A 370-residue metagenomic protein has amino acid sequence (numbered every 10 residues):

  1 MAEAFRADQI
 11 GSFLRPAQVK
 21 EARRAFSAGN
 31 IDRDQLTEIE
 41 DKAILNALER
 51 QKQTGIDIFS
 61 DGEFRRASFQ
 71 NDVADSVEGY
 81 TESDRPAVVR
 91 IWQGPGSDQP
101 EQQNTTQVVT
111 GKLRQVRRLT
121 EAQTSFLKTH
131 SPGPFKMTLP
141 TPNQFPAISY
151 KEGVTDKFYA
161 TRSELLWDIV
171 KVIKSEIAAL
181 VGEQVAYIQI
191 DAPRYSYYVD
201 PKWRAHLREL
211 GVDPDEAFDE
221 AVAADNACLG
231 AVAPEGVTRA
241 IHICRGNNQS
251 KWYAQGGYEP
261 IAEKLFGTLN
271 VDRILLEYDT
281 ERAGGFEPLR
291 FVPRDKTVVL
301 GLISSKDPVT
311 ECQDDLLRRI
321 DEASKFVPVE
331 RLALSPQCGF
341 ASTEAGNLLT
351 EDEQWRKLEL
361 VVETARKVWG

Functional and structural regions predicted by a protein language model:
M1-G370: Domain-level signal for soluble alpha/beta catalytic cores
